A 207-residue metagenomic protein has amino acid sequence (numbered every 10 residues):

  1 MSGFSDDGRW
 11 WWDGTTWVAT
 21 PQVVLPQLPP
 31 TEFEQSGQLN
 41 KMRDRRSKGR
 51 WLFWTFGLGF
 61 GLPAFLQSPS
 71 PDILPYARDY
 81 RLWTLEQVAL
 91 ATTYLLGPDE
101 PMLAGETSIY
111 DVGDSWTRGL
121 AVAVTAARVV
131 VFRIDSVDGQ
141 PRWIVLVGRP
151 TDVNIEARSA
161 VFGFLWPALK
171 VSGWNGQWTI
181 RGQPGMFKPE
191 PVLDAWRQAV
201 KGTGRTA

Functional and structural regions predicted by a protein language model:
M1-P29: Signature of WW domains and closely related Tyr/Trp-rich beta-sheet microdomains in eukaryotic regulatory proteins
S5, W10-W11, V122-V124, S172: Well-ordered beta-strand positions
W10, V18, R128-V131, T179: General beta-strand recognition
T15, Q22, R133-S136, R158 (+1 more regions): Surface loops and adjacent helix of pleckstrin homology
A19-V23, V145-G148, W178-G185: Short amphipathic beta-strand/extended segments with alternating polar/hydrophobic composition
P29-V122: Anionic N-terminal interaction surfaces
T107-W166, Q177: Phosphoinositide-binding peripheral membrane targeting modules
K170-D194: Canonical phosphoinositide-binding patch of PH/PH-like domains
